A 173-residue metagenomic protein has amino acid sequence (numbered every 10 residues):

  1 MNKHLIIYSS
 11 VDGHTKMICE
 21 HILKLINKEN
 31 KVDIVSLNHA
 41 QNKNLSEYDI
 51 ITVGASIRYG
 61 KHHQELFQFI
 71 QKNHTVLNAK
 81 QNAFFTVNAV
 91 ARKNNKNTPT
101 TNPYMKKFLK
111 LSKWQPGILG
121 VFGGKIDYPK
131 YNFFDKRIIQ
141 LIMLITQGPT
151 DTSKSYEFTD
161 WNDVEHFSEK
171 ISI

Functional and structural regions predicted by a protein language model:
N2, S46, S112-W114: Structured loop/turn residues at beta-strand edges in well-structured enzyme cores
N2-E29: N-terminal beta1-alpha1 ligand-phosphate binding loop
V11-D12, H39, A89, I126: Short, glycine/serine-rich, charged loops/turns that create anion-binding and catalytic segments at active sites
L25-E29, D33, A55-I173: FMN-binding flavodoxin-like domain, especially the glycine-rich phosphate-binding loop
N30-N42: A short, well-structured beta->alpha microelement
L45-S46, L77: A short, aliphatic-rich alpha-helical micro-motif
D49-I50, Q81: Structural motif
